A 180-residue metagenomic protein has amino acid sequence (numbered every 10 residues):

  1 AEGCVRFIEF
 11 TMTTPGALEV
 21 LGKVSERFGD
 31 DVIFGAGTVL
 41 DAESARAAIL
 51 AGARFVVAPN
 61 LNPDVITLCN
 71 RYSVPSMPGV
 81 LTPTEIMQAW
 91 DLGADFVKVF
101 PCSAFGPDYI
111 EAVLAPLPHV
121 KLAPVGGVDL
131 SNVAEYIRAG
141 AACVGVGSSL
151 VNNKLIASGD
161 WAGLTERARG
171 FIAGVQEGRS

Functional and structural regions predicted by a protein language model:
A1-G52, R71, H119-L122, L130-S131 (+1 more regions): Conserved N-terminal beta1-alpha1 strand-loop-helix module at the mouth
C4, F28, G52, N60 (+5 more regions): Conserved functional loop/turn residues at catalytic and ligand-binding sites
T13-T14, F34-A42, A58-N62, P78-P83 (+2 more regions): Glycine-rich beta-to-alpha transition loops that act as phosphate-gripper elements at the mouths of alpha/beta enzyme
L18-V24, L61-D64, P107-A115: N-terminal small/glycine-rich loop or linker at the start of catalytic domains across soluble metabolic enzymes
D41-A51, T84-L92, Y109, V128-V144: Catalytic cores of alpha/beta
F55, P59-A104: Histidine/lysine/aspartate-rich catalytic loop segments that bind and position anionic ligands
F55, P59-V65, K98-P107, A139-W161: Glycine-rich phosphate-binding active-site loops on the catalytic face of alpha/beta enzymes
Q88, A104, Y109-E111, A115-A123: Shared catalytic-loop signature of beta/alpha-barrel
